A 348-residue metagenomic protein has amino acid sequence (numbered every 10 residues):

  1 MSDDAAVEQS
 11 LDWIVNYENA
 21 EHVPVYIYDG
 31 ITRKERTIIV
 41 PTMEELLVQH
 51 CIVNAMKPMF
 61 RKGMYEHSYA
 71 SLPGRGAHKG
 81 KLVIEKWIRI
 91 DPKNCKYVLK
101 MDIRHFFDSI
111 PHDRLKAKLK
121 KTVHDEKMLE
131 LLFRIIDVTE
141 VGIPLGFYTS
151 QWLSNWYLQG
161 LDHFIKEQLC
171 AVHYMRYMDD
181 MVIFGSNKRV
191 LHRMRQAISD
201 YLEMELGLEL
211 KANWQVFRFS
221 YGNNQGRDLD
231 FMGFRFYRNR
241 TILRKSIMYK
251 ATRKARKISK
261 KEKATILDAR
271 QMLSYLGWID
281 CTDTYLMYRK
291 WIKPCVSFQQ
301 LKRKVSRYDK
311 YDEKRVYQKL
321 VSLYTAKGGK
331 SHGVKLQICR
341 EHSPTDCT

Functional and structural regions predicted by a protein language model:
M1-L115, H124, D137, A326-H342 (+1 more regions): Conserved two-metal-ion catalytic palm core of "right-hand" nucleic acid polymerases, unifying RNA-dependent RNA
Q9, W13-I14, L82-M178, V182-D200 (+3 more regions): Conserved polymerase palm-domain catalytic core
I31, R61-M64, Y97, Y177 (+2 more regions): Short acidic (Asp/Glu) and glycine-rich catalytic loops that position anionic groups and cofactors
E35, I39, M43, S68-S71 (+9 more regions): Generic amphipathic alpha-helical segments used as scaffolds and interaction surfaces in large, multi-domain proteins
L46, H50, V138, H192 (+1 more regions): Right-hand nucleic-acid polymerase module
S71-K79, V182-I183, Q215-G222: Beta-rich nucleic-acid/ligand-interaction surfaces
S199-L208: A common structural junction motif
